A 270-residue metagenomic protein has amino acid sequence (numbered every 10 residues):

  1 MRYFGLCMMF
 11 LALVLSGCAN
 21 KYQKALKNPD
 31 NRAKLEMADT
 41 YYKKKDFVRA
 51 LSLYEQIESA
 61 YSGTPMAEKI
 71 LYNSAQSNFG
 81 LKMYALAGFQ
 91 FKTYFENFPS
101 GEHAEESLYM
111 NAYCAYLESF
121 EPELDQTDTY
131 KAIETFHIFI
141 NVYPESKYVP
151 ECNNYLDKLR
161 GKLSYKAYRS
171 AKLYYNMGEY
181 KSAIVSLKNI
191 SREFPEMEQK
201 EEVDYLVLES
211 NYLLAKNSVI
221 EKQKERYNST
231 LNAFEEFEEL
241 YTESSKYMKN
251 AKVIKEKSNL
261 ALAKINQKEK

Functional and structural regions predicted by a protein language model:
M1-C18: Sec-dependent bacterial lipoprotein signal peptides
V14-K270: Acidic, polar-rich low-complexity tracts and alpha-helical solenoid repeat scaffolds
